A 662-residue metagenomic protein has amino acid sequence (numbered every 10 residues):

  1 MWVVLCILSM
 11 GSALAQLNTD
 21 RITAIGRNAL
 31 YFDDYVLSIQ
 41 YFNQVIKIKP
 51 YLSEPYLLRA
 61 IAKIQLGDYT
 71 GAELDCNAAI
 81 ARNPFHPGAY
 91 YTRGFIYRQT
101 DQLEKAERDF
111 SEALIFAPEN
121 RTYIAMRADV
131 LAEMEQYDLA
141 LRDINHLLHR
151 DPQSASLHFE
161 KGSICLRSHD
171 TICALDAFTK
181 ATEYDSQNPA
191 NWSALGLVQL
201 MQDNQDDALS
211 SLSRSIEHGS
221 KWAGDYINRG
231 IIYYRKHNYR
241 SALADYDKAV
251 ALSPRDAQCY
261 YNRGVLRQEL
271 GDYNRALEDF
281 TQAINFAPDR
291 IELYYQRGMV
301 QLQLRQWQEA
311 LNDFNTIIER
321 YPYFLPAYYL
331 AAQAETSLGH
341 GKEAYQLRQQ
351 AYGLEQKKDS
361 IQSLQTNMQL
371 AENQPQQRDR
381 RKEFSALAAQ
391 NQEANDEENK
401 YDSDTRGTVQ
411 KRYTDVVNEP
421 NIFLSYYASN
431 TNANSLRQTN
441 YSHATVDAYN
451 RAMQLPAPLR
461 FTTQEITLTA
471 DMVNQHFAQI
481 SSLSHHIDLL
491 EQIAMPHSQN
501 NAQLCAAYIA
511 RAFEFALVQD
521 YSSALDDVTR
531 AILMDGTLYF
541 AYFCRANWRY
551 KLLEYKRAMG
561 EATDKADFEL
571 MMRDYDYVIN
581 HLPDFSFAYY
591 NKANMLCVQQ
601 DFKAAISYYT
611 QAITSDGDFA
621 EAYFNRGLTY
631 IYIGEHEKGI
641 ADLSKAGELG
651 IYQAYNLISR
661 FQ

Functional and structural regions predicted by a protein language model:
A24, L58, T92, M126 (+11 more regions): Canonical tetratricopeptide repeat
Y31-F32, Q65-L66, Q99-T100, E133-M134 (+10 more regions): Register position in tetratricopeptide repeats
Y35, F42, C76, F110 (+17 more regions): Hydrophobic/aromatic packing residues within the alpha-helices of TPR/SEL1-like helical repeat arrays
I48, R82, F116, R150-D151 (+11 more regions): Structural marker of alpha-solenoid helical repeat scaffolds
P55, A89, Y123, L157 (+11 more regions): TPR alpha-solenoid repeat register
Q303, E319-A507, Q662: Eukaryotic alpha-helical solenoid repeat scaffolds
T316-L325, Y329-S360, T563-R573, Y577 (+1 more regions): TPR/TPR-like (Sel1-like) alpha-helical repeat modules
